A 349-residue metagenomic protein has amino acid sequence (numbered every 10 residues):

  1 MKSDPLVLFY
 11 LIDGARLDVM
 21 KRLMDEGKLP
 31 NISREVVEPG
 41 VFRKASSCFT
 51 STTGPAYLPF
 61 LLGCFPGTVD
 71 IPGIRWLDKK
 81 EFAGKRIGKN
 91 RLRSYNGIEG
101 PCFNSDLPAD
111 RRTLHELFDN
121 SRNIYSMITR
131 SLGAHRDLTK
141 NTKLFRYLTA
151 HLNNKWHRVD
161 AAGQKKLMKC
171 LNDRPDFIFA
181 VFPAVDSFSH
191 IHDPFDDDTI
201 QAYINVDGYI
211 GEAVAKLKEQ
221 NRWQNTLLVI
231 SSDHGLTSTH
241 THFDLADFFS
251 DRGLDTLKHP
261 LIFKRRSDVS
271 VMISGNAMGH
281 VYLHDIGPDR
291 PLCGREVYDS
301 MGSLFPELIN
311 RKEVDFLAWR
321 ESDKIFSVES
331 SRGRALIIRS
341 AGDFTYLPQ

Functional and structural regions predicted by a protein language model:
M1-P5, R22-D25, N104, Q164: N-terminal secretory/membrane-targeting segments
D4-M20, E35, F60, D176-P183 (+4 more regions): Beta-strand elements within well-structured catalytic alpha/beta cores of enzymes that handle phosphate/sulfate esters
I12, K21-M24, S33-V36, L61 (+7 more regions): Non-transmembrane alpha-helical segments in soluble domains of secreted/periplasmic/extracellular proteins
M20-D70: Short, structured active-site-proximal loop/turn typified by the sulfatase FGly-forming signature C/S-X-P-X-R
L23-G27, L138-T139, D193-D197, H242-F249: Short secondary-structure boundary/capping segments
G27, R43-S46, S51-T52, I74-C102 (+2 more regions): Secreted, luminal/periplasmic, and some membrane-associated catalytic domains that remodel anionic oxygen-ester
A56-D196, A202-N205, L283, R290-P291 (+3 more regions): His/Asp/Glu-rich, glycine-adjacent segments that coordinate divalent cations and/or stabilize oxyanion chemistry on
